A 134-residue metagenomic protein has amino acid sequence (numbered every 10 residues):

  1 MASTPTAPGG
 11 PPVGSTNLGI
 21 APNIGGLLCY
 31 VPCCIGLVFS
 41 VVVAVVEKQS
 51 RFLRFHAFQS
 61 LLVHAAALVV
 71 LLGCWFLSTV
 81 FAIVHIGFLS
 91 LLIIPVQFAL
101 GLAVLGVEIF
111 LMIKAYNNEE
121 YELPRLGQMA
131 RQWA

Functional and structural regions predicted by a protein language model:
M1-A21, G127-A134: Low-complexity, intrinsically disordered extramembrane tails and loops of integral membrane proteins
P11-G14, L18, E47, L89 (+2 more regions): Generic hydrophobic alpha-helical membrane-segment signal
T16-I20, I24-L28, V41-S60: Membrane interfacial helix-start motif at the N-side
N17-I20, C29-P32, Y116-L123: Short, exposed beta-strand "edge-strand" segments with a Pro/Gly-rich flavor and a Y/T-containing core
G25-V42, Q59-L111: Hydrophobic alpha-helical transmembrane segments in multi-pass membrane proteins
V46-A66, N117-G127: Amphipathic, cytosolic membrane-interfacial segments at TM-TM junctions
L105-A134: Cytosol/matrix-facing juxtamembrane amphipathic, basic-hydrophobic segments adjacent to a transmembrane helix
